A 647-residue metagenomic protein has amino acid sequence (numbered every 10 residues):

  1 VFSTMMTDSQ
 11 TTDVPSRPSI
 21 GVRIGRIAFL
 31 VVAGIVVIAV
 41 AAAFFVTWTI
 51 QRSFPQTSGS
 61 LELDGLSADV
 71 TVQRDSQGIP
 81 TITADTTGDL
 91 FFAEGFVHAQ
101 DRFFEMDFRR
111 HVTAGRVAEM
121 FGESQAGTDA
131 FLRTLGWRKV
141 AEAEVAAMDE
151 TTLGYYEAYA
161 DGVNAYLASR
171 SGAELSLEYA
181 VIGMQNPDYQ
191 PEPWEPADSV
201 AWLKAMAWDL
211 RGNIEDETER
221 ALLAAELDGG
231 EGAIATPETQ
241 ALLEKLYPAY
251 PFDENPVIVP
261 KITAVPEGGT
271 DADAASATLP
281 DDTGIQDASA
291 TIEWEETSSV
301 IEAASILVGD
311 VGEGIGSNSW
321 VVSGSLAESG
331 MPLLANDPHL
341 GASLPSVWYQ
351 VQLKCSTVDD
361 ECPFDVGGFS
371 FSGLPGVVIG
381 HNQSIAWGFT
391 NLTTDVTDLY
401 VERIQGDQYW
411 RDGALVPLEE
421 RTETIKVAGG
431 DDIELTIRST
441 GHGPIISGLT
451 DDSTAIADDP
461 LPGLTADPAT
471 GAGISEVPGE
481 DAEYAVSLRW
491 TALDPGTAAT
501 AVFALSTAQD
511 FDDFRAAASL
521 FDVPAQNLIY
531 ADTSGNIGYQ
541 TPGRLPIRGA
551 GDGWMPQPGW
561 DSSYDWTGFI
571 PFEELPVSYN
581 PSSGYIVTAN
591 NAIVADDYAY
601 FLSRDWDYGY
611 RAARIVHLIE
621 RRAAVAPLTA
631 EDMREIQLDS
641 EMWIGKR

Functional and structural regions predicted by a protein language model:
F2-I24: N-terminal Lys/Arg-rich, disordered targeting/topogenic segments
T7-D8, L30, A43-L333, P338 (+4 more regions): Substrate-recognition/specificity elements adjacent to catalytic centers across diverse enzyme folds
P18-I38: N-terminal Sec-pathway targeting helices
L90-A93, A130-F131, K139-L153, R489 (+5 more regions): Second-shell loop/turn segments in exported
I214-P237, A241, A249-Y250, V265 (+6 more regions): Ordered core of a single globular domain
H339-S356, A508-D522: Short active-site loop/helix that positions an aromatic residue
D359-G443, L505: Compact, glycine/acidic-enriched structural inserts
S447, D451, L520-R622: Hydrophobic alpha-helical segments
